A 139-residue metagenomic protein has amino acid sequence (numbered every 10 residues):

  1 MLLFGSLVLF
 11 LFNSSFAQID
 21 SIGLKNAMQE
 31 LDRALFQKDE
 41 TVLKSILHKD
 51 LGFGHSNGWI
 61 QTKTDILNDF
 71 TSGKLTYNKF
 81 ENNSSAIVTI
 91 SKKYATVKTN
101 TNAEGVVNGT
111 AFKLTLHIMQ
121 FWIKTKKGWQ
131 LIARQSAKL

Functional and structural regions predicted by a protein language model:
L2-K49: Short, low-complexity N-terminal intrinsically disordered segments enriched in polar/charged residues
I22-K25, Q37, N57-I60, F112-K113: Soluble non-cytosolic domains of exported or imported proteins
E30-R33, Q37, T41, Q61 (+3 more regions): Surface-exposed, polar/charged faces of alpha-helical domains in mature secreted/periplasmic/lumenal proteins
L31, I66, N82-V88, T101-A103 (+1 more regions): Hydrophobic/aromatic beta-strand elements that line small-molecule binding cavities or substrate pockets in beta-rich
L47, N57, T99-A103, Q120 (+1 more regions): A mature extracytoplasmic/lumenal domain signature
D50-Q61, T71-T76: A short gly/proline-enriched turn/hairpin at secondary-structure junctions
F70-T110: Surface-exposed, charged secondary-structure patches
T115-L139: Short beta-strand edge/turn micro-motifs at domain boundaries
